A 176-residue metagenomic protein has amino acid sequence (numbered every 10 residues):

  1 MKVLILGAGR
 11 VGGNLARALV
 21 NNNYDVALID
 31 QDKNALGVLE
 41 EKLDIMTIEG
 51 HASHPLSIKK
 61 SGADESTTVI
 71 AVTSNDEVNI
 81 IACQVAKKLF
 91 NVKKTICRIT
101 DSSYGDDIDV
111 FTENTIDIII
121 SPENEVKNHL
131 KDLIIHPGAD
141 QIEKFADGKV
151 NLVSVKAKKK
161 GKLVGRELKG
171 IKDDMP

Functional and structural regions predicted by a protein language model:
M1-P176: Cytosolic regulatory regions of ion transport systems
